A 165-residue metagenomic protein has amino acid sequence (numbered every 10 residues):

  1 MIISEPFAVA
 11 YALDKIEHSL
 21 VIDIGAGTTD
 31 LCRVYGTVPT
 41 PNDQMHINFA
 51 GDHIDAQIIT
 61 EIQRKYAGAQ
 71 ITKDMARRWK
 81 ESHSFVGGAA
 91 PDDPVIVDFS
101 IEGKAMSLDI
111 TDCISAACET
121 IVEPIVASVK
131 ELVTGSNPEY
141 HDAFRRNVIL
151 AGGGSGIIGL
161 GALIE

Functional and structural regions predicted by a protein language model:
M1, E139-G153: Short glycine-rich phosphate-binding loop at a beta-alpha junction
M1-I22: Conserved phosphate-binding catalytic cores of ATP/NTP-utilizing and phosphoryl-transfer enzymes
A8, E131-P138: Conserved helix-loop functional segments at active or binding sites
A12-K15, R33-Y35, Q44: Short acidic, glycine/serine/threonine-rich loops at helix termini
V21-T29, V34-V38, A50-D52, G152-S155: A short acidic Gly-Thr/Ser loop motif
I22, V122-E123: Conserved mixed alpha/beta catalytic, RNA-binding, or beta-rich assembly cores of soluble enzyme, regulatory
G36-V122, K130, Y140-H141, R146: Phosphate-binding glycine-rich/basic clefts of nucleotide- and phosphate-handling proteins, predominantly
I157-E165: Catalytic phosphate/nucleotide-handling subdomain of diverse soluble enzymes
